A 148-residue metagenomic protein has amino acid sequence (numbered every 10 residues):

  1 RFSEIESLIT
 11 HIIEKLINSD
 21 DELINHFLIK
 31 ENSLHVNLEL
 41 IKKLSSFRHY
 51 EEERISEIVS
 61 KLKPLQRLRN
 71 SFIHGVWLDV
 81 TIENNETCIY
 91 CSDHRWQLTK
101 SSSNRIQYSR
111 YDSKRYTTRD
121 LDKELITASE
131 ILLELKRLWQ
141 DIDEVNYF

Functional and structural regions predicted by a protein language model:
R1-F2: Conserved N-terminal beta-strand and adjoining loop/helix that marks the start of the Nudix/MutT-like hydrolase domain
E6-T10: N-terminal signal-anchor transmembrane alpha helix
H11-F148: Acidic, Ser/Thr/Gly/Pro-rich intrinsically disordered interaction regions
